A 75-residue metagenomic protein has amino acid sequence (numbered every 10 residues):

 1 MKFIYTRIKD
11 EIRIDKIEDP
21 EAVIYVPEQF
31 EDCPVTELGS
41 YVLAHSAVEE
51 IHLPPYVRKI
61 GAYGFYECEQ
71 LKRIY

Functional and structural regions predicted by a protein language model:
M1-E11, D19-T36, S46-K59, E69-Y75: Structural signature of tandem-repeat unit edges
G39-V42, G61-G64: Consensus positions within tandem repeat domains that build extended binding/scaffold surfaces
